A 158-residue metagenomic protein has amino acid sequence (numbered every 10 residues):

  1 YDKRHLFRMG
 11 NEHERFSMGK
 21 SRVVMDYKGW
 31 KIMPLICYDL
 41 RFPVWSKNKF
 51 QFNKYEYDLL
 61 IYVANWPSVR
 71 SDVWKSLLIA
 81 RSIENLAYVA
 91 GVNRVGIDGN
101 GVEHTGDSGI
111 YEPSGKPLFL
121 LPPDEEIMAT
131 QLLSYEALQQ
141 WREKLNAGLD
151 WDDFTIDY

Functional and structural regions predicted by a protein language model:
Y1-D58, V69-S76, S134, Q140-A147 (+1 more regions): Active-site catalytic loop in hydrolytic enzyme cores
R41-M128: CN hydrolase (nitrilase-like) catalytic-core segments centered on the catalytic cysteine and neighboring Lys/Glu
D150: Catalytic-center loop of serine/cysteine hydrolases
